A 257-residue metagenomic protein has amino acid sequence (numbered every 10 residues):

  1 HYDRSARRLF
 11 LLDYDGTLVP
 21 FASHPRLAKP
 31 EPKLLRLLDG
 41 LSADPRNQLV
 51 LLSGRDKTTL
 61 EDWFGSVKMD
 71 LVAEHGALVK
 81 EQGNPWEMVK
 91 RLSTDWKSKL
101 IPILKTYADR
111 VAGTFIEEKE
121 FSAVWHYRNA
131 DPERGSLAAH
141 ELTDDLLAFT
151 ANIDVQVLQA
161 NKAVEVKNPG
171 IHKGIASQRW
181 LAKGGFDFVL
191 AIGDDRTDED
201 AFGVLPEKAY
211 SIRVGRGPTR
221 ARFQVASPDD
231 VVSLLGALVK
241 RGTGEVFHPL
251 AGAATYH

Functional and structural regions predicted by a protein language model:
D3-S23, L51, S177: Asp-based phosphoryl-transfer active-site loop
S5, E31, P169, G174-H257: Mg2+-dependent phosphoryl-transfer enzymes with acidic/Ser/Thr/Gly-rich catalytic loops
L9-L11, D70, L190: Hydrophobic "anchor" residues on beta-strands that sit immediately upstream of conserved functional sites
G16, L71, W125, S177 (+1 more regions): Residue-level signal for inorganic ion chemistry
K29-K119: Active-site phosphate-binding/coordination module
R55-E74, R134-D154: Substrate-recognition/cap helix-loop segment adjacent to the acidic, metal-dependent catalytic center of Asp-based
E74, K80-S98, L158-F186: Substrate-recognition "cap/lid" segment bordering the active-site pocket of phosphatases
T114-E133, D154-K167: Charged, glycine-interspersed solvent-exposed loop segments at helix/strand-loop junctions that cap or gate access
